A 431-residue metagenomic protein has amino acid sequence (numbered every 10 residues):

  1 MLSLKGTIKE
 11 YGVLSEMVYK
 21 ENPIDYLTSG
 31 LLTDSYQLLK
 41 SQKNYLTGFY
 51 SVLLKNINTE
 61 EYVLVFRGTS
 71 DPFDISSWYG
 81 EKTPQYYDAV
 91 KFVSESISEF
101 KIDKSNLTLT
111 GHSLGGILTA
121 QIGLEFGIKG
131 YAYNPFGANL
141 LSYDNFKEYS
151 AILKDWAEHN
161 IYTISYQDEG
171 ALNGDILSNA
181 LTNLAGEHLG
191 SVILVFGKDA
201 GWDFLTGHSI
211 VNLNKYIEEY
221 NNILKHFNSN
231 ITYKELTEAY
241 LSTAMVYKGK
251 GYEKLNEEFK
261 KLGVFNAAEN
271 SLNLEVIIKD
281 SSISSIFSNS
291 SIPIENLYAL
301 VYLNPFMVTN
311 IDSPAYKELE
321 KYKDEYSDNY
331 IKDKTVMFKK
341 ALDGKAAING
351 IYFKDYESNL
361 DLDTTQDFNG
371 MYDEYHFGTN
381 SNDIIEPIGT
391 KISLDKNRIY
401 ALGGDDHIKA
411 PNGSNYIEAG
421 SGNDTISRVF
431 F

Functional and structural regions predicted by a protein language model:
M1, P23-T28, F146-W156, A401 (+1 more regions): Intrinsically disordered, low-complexity boundary segments flanking structured domains
L2-E10, S15-T108, E125-K129, N134-F146: A conserved cap/lid and substrate-binding interface adjacent to the catalytic center of lipid-processing enzymes
L14, L38, L53-L54, L64-F66 (+7 more regions): Hydrophobic beta-strand residues in large extracellular and virion-surface proteins
K55-Y62, S98-E99, L124-D373: Serine hydrolase/lipase
G68-S70, S113, F430: A mature extracytoplasmic/lumenal domain signature
L107-T108, Q121, E295: Hydrophobic, gly/ala-rich membrane-insertion helices/peptides used by toxins and envelope proteins
T110-G115, T119: Gly/Ala-rich beta-loop-alpha elbow adjacent to hydrolase catalytic centers
K334, K345-F431: Glycine- and aspartate-rich repeat motifs characteristic of hemolysin/RTX-like Ca2+-binding segments in secreted
